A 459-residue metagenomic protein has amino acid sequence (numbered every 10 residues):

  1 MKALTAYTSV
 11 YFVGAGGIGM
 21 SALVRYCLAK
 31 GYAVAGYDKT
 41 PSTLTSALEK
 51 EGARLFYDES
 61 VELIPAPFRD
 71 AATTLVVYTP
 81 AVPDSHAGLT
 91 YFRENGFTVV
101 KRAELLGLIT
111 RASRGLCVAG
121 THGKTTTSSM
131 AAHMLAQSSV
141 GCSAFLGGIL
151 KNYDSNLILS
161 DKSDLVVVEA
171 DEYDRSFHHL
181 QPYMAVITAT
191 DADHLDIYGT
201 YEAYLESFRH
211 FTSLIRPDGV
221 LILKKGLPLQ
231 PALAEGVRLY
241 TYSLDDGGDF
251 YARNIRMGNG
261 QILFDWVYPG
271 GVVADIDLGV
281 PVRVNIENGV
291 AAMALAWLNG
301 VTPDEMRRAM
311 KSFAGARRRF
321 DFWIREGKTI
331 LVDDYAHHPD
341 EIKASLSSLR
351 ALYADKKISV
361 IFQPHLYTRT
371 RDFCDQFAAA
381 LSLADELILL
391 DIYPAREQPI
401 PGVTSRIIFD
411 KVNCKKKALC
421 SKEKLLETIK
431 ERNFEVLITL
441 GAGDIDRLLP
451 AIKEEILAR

Functional and structural regions predicted by a protein language model:
M1, V61-T73, H178, K424-R432: Short amphipathic alpha-helix with an adjacent loop that forms part of the alpha/beta core around
K2-S9, G19, Y26-K30, G258-G260 (+1 more regions): Nucleotide phosphate-binding/pyrophosphate-handling subdomain across enzymes that bind or process nucleotide phosphates
A3, Y26-Y32, E49, L63-F68 (+5 more regions): Phosphate-binding loop of NTP-binding sites
Y11-A15, L440: Conserved N-terminal Rossmann-fold NAD(P)-binding element of oxidoreductases
A33-A47: NAD(P)-binding Rossmann-fold cofactor-contacting core
G36, A144, A185, L223 (+3 more regions): Structural beta-sheet core signal
Y37-D38, F56-V61, V100-E104, F145-G147 (+4 more regions): Beta-strand->loop->alpha-helix junctions that form or flank phosphate-binding loops in nucleotide-handling enzymes
E51, A378-E435: C-terminal helical cap/extension that packs against the catalytic core of soluble nucleotide-cofactor enzymes
